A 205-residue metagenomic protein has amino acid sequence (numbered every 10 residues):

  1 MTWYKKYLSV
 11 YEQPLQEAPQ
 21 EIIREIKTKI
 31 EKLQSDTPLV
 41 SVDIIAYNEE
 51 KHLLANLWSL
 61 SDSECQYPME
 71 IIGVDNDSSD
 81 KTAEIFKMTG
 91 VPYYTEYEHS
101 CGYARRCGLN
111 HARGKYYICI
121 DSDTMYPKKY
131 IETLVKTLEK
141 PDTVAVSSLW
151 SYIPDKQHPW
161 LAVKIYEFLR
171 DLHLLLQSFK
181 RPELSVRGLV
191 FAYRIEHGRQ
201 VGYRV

Functional and structural regions predicted by a protein language model:
M1-S59: N-proximal low-complexity "stem/linker" segments adjacent to membrane-targeting elements
L57-W58, A83, G114, K128-E139: Short alpha-helix within the catalytic core of nucleotide-sugar-dependent glycosyltransferases
D75-A83, T124: A conserved acidic beta->alpha catalytic loop
E96-A112: Glycine-rich, basic loop-to-helix element that forms the pyrophosphate-binding segment of sugar-nucleotide handling
R113-G114, R187-V201: Conserved nucleotide-sugar donor-binding and metal-coordinating catalytic region shared by glycosyltransferases
Y117: Short aromatic/hydrophobic "clamp" motif used to bind/position activated sugar donors
K129-W160: Conserved donor NDP-sugar-binding/catalytic core segment of glycosyltransferases
S148-P154, A162-L184: Short, flexible, basic/aromatic active-site loop/helix in glycosyltransferases
